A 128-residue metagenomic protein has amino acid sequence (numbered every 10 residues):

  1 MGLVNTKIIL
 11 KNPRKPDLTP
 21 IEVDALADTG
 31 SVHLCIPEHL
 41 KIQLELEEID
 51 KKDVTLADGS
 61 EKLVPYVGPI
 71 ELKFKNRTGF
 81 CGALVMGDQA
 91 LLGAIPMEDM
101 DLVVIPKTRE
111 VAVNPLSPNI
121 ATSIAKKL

Functional and structural regions predicted by a protein language model:
M1-L128: Pepsin/retropepsin-fold aspartyl endopeptidases
